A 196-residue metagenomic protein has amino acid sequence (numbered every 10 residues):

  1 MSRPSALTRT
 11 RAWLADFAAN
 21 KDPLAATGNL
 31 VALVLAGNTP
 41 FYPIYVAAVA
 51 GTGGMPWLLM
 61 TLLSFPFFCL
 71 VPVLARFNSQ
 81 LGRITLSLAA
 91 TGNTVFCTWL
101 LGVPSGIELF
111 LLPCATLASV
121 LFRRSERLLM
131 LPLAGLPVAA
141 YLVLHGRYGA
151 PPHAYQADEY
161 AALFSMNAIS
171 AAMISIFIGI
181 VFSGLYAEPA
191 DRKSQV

Functional and structural regions predicted by a protein language model:
M1-K21: Short, Lys/Arg-rich, polar N-terminal cytosolic tail immediately upstream of the first transmembrane signal-anchor
R3, I107-E108: Generic alpha-helical segment signature
A25-V103, F110-L117, A134-A139: Hydrophobic transmembrane alpha-helices and their membrane-interface boundaries in multi-pass, membrane-anchored
P40-L63, F77-Q80, I84-T85, L121-E188: Alpha-helical transmembrane segments and their interfaces in multipass membrane proteins
S194-V196: Conserved small/polar residues in nucleotide/adenosyl-binding loops
